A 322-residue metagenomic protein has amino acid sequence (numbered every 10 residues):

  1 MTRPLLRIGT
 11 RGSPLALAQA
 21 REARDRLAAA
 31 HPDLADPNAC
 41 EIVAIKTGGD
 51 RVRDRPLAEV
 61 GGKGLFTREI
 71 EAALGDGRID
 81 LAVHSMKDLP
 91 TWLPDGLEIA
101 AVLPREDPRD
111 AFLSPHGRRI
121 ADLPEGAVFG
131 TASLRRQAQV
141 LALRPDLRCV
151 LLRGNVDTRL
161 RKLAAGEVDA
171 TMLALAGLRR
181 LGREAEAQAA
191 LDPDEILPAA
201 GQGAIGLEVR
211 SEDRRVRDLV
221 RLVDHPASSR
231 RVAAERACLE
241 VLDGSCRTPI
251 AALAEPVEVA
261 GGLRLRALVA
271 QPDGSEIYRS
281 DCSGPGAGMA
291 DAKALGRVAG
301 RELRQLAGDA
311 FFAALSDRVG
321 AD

Functional and structural regions predicted by a protein language model:
T2-K46, V52, E59, T67 (+2 more regions): Small-molecule-sensing regulatory modules
R53-D80: Short, structured active-site "lid" loops
I79-V83, D169-A170: Short, Asp-centered acidic motifs that coordinate Mg2+ and/or phosphate in catalytic or ligand-binding sites
M86-L89, G96-L147: A conserved helix-loop-strand patch within extracytoplasmic ligand-binding domains of the periplasmic binding
P90-T91, R180: Short glycine-rich, flexible loops that bind phosphorylated cofactors or substrates
D95-R109, A185-P198: A short, gly/pro- and small-residue-rich
